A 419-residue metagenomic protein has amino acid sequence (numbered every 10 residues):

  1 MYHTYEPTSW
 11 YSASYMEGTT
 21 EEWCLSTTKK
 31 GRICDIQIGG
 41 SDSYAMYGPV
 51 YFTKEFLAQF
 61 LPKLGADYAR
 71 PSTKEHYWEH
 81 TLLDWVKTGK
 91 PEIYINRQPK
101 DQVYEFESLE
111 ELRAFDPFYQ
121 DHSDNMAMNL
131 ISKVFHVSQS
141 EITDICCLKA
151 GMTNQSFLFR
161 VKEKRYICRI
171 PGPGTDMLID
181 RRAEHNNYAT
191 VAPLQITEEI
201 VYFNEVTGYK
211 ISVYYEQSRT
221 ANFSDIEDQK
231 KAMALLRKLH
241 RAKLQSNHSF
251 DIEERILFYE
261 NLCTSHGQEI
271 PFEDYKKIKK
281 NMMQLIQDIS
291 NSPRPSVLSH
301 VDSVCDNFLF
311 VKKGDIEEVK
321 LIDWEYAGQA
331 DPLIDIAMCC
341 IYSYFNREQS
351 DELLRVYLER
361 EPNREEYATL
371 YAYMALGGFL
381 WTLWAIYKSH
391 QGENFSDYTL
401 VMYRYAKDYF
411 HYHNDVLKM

Functional and structural regions predicted by a protein language model:
M1-T73: Conserved core of the sugar-phosphate nucleotidyltransferase
A45-L130: Conserved alpha/beta core of the MobA/IspD/sugar-nucleotide pyrophosphorylase nucleotidyltransferase superfamily
E92-E199, G208, V297, V311-V319: Conserved NTP-binding catalytic cores of kinases and kinase-like/nucleotidyltransferase enzymes across multiple kinase
E110, D116, Q120-S123, L383-M419: ATP/Mg2+ or Mg2+-diphosphate-binding catalytic cores that bind nucleotide phosphates or diphosphates via glycine-rich
M126-E141, L244-V301, C305, V311-K313: An alpha-helical support segment within catalytic cores of ATP-dependent transferases
C146-E253, E260, T264-K277: ATP-binding pocket architecture of kinase catalytic cores
L309-D335: Catalytic activation segment of kinase domains across protein kinase-like and atypical kinase folds
L333-P362, A375-E393: Active-site activation/catalytic loop segments of kinase-like enzymes and analogous catalytic loops in related
